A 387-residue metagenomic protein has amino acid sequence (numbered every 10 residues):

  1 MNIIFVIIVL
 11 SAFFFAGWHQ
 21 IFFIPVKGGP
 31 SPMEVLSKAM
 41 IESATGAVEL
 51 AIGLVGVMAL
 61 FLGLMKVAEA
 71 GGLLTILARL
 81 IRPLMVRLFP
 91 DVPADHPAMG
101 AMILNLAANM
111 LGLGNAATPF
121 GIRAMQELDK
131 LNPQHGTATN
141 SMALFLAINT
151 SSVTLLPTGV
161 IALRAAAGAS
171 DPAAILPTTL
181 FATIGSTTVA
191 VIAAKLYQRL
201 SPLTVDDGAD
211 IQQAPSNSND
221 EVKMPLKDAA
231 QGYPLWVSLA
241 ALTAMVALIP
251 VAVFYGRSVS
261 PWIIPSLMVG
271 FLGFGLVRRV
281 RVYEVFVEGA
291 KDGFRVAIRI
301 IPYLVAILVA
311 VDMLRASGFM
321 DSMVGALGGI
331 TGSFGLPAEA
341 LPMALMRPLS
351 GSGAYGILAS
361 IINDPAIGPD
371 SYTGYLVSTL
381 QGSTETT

Functional and structural regions predicted by a protein language model:
M1-A51, I211-A297: Hydrophobic transmembrane alpha-helices of multi-pass small-molecule transporters
F5-Q20, V55-K66, T150-S151, T158-A162 (+4 more regions): Hydrophobic core segments of alpha-helical transmembrane domains in multi-pass membrane transport and ion-translocation
V6, M102, L146, L176-P177 (+2 more regions): Hydrophobic alpha-helical transmembrane segments
G17-S37, E69-L73, L156-D171, A247-S260 (+5 more regions): Transmembrane helix-loop junctions in multi-pass membrane proteins
M33-K130, V280-D364: Membrane-embedded alpha-helical segments and adjacent helix-loop junctions characteristic of multi-pass solute
L80-M85, T179-I184, I263-F271, G329-G335: Small-residue-enriched core segments of transmembrane alpha-helices in multipass membrane transport and channel
L128-W236, G368-T387: Membrane-core helix-loop-helix motifs of multi-pass transport proteins
